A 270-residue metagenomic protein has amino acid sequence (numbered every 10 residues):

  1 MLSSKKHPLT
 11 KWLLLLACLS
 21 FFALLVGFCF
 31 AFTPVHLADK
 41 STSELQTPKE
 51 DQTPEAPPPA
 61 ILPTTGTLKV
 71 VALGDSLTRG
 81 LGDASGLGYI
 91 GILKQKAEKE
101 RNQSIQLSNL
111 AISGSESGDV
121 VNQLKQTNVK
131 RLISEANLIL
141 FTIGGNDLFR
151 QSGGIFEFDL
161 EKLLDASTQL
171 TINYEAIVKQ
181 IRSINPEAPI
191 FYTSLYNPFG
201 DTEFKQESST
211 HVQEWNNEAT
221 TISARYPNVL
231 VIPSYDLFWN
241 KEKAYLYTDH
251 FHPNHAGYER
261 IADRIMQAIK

Functional and structural regions predicted by a protein language model:
M1-K69: N-terminal secretory targeting modules
S43-A111, K130-R131: Serine-esterase "nucleophile elbow" of acetyl-processing enzymes
P57-P63, V120-N137, A176-S183: Short amphipathic alpha-helices and their capping/turn segments at secondary-structure boundaries
V70-A72, Q106-A111, N137-T142, P189-T193 (+1 more regions): Structural recognition of the beta-strand scaffold that forms the well-ordered cores of secreted hydrolase catalytic
N122-D165: Oxyanion-hole/transition-state-stabilizing segment in secreted/luminal serine hydrolases and related acyltransferases
V178-V212: Active-site segments of SGNH/GDSL-like serine hydrolases that catalyze O-acetyl group transfer/hydrolysis on lipids
P198-P233: Substrate-gating cap/lid alpha-helix
T248-K270: Histidine-centered active-site loop/cap adjacent to the catalytic His in serine esterases/O-acetyl transfer systems
